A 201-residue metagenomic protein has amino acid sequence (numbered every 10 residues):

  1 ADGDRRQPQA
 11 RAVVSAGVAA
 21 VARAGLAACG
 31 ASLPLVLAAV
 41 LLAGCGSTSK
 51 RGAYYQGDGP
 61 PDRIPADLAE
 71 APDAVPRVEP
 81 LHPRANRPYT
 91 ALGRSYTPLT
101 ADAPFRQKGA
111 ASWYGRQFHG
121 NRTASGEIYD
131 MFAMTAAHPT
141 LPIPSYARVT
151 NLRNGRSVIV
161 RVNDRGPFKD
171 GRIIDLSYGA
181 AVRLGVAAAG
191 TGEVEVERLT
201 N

Functional and structural regions predicted by a protein language model:
D2-D4: Intrinsic-disorder-associated, low-complexity terminal segments enriched in Asp/Asn/His/Tyr and depleted of Lys/Arg
Q7-Q9: Low-complexity, intrinsically disordered or signal/transmembrane-proximal segments
V14-A43: Sec-dependent bacterial lipoprotein signal peptides
C45-N201: Secreted/periplasmic proteins
